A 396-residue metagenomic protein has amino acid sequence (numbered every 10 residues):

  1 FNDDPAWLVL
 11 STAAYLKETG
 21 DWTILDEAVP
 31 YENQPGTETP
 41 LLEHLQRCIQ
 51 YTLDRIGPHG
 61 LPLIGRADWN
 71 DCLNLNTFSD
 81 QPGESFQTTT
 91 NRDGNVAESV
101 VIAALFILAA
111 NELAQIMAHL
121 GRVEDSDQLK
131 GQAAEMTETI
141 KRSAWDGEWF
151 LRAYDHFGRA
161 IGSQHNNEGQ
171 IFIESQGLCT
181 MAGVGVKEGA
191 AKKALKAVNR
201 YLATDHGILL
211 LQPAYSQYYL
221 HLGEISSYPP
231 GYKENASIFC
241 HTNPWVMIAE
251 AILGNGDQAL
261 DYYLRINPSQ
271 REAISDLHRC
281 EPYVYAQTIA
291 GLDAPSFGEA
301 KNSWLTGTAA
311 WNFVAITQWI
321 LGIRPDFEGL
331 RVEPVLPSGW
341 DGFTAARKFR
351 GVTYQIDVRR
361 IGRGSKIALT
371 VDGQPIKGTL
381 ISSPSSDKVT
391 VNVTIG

Functional and structural regions predicted by a protein language model:
F1, L16, L42, L53-R55 (+7 more regions): A general structural signal for short secondary-structure junctions and capping/turn motifs
F1-D3, Q87-A103, R159-A182, V186 (+4 more regions): Solvent-exposed loop and edge beta-strand segments that line ligand/cofactor-binding and catalytic clefts
F1-G65, S99-A103, I107, A236-A259 (+3 more regions): Aromatic-rich carbohydrate-recognition surfaces in CAZymes
A6-W7, A14-V100, Q128-F157, K193-L222 (+1 more regions): Active-site acid/base region of carbohydrate-active enzymes
E27, A182, G189-A190, I356-D357 (+1 more regions): Short helix/loop capping segments that flank catalytic or ligand/cofactor-binding pockets
L63, V101, L108, W149-L151 (+9 more regions): Structured core elements
L105-I225, L264, P268-F297, K348: Catalytic cores of carbohydrate-active enzymes
R200-A203, S216, P229-N235, I248-G396: Non-catalytic C-terminal accessory modules of carbohydrate-active enzymes
